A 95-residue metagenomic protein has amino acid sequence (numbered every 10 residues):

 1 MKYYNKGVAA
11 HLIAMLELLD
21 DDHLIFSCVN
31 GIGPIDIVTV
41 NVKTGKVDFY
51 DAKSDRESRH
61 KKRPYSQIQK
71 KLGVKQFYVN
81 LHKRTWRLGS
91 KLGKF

Functional and structural regions predicted by a protein language model:
M1-I32, V40-F95: Catalytic cores of nucleic-acid endonucleases
I35: Change "...and in nucleic-acid phosphodiester-cleaving endonucleases..." to "...and in nucleic-acid processing enzymes
